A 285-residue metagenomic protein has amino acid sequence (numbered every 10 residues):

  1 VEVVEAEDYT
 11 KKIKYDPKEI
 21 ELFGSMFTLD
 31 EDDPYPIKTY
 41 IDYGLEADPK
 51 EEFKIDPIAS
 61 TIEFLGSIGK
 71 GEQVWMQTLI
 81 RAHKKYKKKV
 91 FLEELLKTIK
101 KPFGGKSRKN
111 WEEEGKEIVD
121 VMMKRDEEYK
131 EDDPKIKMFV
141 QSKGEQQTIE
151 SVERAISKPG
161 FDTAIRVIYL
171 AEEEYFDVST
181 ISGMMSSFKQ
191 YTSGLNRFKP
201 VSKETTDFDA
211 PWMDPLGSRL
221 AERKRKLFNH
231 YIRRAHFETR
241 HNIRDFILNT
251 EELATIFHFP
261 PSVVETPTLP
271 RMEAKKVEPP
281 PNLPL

Functional and structural regions predicted by a protein language model:
V1-L285: Extended, folded cores of ATP/NTP-driven motor/assembly subunits in large transport and secretion machines
